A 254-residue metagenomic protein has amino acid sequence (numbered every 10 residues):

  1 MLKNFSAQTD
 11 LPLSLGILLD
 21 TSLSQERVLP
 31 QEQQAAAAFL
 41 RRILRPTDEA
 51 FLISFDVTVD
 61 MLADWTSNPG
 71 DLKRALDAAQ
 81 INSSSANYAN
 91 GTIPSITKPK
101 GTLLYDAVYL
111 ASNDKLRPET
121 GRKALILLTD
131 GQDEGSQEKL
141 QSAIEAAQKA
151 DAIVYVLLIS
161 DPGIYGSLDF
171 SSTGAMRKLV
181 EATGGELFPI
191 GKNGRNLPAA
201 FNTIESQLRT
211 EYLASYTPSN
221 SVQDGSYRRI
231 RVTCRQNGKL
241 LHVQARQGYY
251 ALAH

Functional and structural regions predicted by a protein language model:
M1-H254: Scaffold/interface architecture of coatomer-like assemblies
